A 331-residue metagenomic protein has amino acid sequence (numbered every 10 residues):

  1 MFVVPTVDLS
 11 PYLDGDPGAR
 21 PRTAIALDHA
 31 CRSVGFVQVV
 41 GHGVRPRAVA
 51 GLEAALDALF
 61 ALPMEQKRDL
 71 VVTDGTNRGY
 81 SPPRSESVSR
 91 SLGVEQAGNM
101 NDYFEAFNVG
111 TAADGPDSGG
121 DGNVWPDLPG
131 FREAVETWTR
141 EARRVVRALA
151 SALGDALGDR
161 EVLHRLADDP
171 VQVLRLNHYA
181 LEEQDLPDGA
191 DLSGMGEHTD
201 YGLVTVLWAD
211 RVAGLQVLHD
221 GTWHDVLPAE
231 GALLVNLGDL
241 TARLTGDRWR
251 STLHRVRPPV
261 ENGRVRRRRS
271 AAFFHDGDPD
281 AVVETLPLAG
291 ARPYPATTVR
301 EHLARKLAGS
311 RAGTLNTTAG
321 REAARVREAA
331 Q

Functional and structural regions predicted by a protein language model:
M1-Q331: Peripheral, non-catalytic segments flanking oxidoreductase cores
